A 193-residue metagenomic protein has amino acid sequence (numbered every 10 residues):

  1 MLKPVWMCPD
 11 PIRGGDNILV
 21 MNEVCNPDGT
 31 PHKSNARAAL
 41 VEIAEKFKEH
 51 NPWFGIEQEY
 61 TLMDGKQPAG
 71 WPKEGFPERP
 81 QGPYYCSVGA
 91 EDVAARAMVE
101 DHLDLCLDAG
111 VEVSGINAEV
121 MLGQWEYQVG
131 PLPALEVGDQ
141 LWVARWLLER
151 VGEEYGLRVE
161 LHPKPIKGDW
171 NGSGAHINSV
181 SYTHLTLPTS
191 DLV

Functional and structural regions predicted by a protein language model:
M1-G115: ATP/Mg2+-dependent ligation/transfer catalytic cores
A44, E59-T61, L103, R145 (+2 more regions): Short, well-ordered alpha-helical packing segments
W53, L122, G152-L157, W170-G172: Coil-to-beta-strand transition motifs
E59-K73, A118, L122-L132, H162-Y182: Histidine-centered divalent-metal-coordination microenvironment in nucleic-acid enzymes
A90, V99-H102, L107, V113 (+3 more regions): Accessory "access/gating" subregions that flank catalytic or transport cores
A90-M98, G115-M121, P133-A144, L148 (+2 more regions): Short, contiguous, pocket-lining structural segments that sit at or immediately flank catalytic/ligand-binding sites
T183-T189: Conserved small/polar residues in nucleotide/adenosyl-binding loops
